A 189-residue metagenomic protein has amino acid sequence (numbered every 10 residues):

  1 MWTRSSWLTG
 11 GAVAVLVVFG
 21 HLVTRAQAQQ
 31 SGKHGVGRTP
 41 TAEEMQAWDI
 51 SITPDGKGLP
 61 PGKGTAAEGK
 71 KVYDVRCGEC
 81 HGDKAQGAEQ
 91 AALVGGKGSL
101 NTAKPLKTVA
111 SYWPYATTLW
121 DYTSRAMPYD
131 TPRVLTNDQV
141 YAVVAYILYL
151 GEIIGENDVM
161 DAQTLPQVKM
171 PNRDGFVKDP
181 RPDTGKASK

Functional and structural regions predicted by a protein language model:
W2-A12: Bacterial N-terminal signal peptides that target proteins for export
L16-R25: C-terminal segment of classical bacterial N-terminal signal peptides
Q27-Q29: Boundary of Sec targeting at the N-terminus
G35-V72, P128-P132: Electrostatic cytochrome c docking/interface patches
E44, T65, Y115, L119 (+1 more regions): Stable alpha-helical elements in mature extracytoplasmic
G69, Y73-K84, L93, V143-I147: The canonical Cys-X-X-Cys-His
K70, A85-P128: Gly/Gly-Pro-rich "capping" loops immediately C-terminal to redox-active cysteine motifs in periplasmic/lumenal
P132-K189: Flexible coil segments in periplasmic/lumen-exposed cytochrome c-class electron-transfer proteins
